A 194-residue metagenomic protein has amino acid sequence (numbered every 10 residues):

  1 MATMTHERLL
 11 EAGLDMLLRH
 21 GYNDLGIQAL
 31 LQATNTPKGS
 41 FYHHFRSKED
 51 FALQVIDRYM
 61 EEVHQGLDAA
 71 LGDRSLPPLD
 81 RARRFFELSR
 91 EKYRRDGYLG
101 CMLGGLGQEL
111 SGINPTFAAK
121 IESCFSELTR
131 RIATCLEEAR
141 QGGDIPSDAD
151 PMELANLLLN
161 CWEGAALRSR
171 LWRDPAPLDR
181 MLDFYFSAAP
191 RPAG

Functional and structural regions predicted by a protein language model:
M1-M4, G194: N-terminal intrinsically disordered/low-complexity leader segments
R8, A12, M16-D50, Q54: Helix-turn-helix
A12-G13, T34, A139, P151 (+1 more regions): Small-residue (primarily alanine) positions within well-ordered alpha-helices, especially packing/interaction faces
Q54, D68-L99, P151-L158: Hydrophobic alpha-helical connector segments
D57-H64: Short, basic, alpha-helical segments at the C-terminal edge of helix-turn-helix-like DNA-binding modules
L79, A119-S123, Q141-L157, A176: All-alpha amphipathic helical-bundle segments outside canonical DNA-binding/catalytic cores that form hydrophobic
D80-R81, R95-T116: Amphipathic alpha-helical segments used for helix-helix packing
R84-E91, S126-G142, M152, C161 (+1 more regions): C-terminal peripheral helix-coil segments that are non-catalytic and often amphipathic
